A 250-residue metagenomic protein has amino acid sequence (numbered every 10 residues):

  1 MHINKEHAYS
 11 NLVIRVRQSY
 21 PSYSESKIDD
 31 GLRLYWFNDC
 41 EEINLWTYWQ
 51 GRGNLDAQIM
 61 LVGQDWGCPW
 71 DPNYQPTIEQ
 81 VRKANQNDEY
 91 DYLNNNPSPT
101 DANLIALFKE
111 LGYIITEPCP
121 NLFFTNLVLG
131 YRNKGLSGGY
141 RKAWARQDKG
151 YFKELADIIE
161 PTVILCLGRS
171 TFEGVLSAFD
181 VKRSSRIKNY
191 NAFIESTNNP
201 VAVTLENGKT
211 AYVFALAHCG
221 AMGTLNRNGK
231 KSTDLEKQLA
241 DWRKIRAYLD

Functional and structural regions predicted by a protein language model:
M1-H2, N103-L111, N199, A240-D250: Short amphipathic alpha-helical segments
H2-L165, R169-R183, A211, C219-T224: A polyanion-binding, active-site-adjacent surface
F108-I115, S177-A202, D234-L239: Short flexible/disordered coil segments
S185-R227: Short, flexible loop segments at boundaries between secondary-structure elements
T224-D250: C-terminal/domain-terminus segments
